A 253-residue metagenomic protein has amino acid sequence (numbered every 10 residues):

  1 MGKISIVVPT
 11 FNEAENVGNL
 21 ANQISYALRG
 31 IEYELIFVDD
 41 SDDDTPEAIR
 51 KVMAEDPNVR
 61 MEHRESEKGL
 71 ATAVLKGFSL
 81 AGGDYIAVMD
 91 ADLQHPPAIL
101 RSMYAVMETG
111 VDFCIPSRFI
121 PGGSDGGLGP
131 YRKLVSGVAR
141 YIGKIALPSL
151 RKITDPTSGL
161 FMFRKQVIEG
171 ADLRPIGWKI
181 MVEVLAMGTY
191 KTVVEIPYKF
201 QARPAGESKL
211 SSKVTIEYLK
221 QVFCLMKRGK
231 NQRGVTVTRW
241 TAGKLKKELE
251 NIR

Functional and structural regions predicted by a protein language model:
M1-I4, A146-R151, L173-R253: Hydrophobic helical membrane-anchoring modules
G2-I4, S25-I36, P57-R60: Short loop->beta transition adjacent to catalytic acidic/histidine clusters or analogous donor-positioning motifs
E13-A27: Short, well-formed alpha-helical segments that are part of the catalytic scaffolds of diverse glycosyltransferases
E13-N16, S41, P96: Donor nucleotide-sugar binding loop of glycosyltransferases
A21, E32-D42, E62-R64: Short beta-strand/loop segment that forms part of the nucleotide-sugar
D39-E47, L93: A conserved acidic beta->alpha catalytic loop
E62-L80, Y85, P97-W178, R203-K213: Acceptor/aglycone-binding surface of glycosyltransferases and processive sugar-polymer synthases
